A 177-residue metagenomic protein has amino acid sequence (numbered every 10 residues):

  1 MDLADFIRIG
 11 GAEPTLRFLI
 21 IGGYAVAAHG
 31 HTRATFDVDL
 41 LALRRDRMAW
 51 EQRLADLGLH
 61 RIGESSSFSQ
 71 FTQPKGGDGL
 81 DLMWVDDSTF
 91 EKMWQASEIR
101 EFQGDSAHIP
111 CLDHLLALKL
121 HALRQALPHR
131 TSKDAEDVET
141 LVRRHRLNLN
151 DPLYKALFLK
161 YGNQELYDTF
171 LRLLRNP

Functional and structural regions predicted by a protein language model:
M1-P177: Compositionally biased terminal segments of proteins
